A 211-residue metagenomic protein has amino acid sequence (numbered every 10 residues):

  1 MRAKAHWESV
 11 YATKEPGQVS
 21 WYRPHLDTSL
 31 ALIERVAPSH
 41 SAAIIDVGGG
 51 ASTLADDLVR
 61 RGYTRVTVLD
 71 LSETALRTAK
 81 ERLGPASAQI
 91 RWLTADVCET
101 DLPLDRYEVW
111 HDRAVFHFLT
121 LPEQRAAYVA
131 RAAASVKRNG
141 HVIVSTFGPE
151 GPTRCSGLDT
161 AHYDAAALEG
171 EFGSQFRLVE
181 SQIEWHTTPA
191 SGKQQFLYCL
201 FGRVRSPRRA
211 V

Functional and structural regions predicted by a protein language model:
M1-D105, L119-V211: Class I (Rossmann-like) S-adenosyl-L-methionine-dependent methyltransferase catalytic domain, capturing the SAM-binding
H111: A conserved beta-strand element that flanks and buttresses the S-adenosyl-L-methionine
A114-F118: Short catalytic micro-motifs in class I SAM-dependent methyltransferases
